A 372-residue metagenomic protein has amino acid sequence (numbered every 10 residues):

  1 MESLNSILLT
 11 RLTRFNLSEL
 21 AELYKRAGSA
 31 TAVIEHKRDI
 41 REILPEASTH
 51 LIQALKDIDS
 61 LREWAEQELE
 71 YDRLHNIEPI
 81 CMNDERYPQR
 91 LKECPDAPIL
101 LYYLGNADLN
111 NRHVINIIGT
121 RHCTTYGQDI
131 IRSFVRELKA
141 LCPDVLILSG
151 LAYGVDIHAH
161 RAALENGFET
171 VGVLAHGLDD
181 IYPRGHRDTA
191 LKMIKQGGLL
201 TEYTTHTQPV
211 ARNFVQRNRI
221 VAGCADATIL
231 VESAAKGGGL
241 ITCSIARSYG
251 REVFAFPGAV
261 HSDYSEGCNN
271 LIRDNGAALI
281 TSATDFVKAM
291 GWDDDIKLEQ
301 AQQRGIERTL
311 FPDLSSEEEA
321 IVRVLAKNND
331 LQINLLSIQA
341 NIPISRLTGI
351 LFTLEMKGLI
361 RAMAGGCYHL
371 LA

Functional and structural regions predicted by a protein language model:
M1-A140: Short, positively charged patches
S3, C81-A372: Glycine-biased, small-residue-rich flexible motifs in mid-sequence functional cores and linkers
